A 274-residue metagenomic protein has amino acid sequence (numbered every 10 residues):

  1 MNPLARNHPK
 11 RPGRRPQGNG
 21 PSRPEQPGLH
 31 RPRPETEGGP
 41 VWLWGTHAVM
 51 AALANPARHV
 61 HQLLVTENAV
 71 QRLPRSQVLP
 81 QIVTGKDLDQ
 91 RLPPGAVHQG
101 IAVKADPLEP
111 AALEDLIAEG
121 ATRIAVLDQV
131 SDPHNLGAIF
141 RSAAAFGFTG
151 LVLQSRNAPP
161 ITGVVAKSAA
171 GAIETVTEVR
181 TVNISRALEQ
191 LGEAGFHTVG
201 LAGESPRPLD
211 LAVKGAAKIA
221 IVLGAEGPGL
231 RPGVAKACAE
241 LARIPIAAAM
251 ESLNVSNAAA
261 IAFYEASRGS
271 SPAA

Functional and structural regions predicted by a protein language model:
M1-A118: N-terminal positively charged helical leader segments and presequences
G45, D128, N135, S252-N254: Active-site helix-initiating loop/hinge in glycosyltransferases
M50, A145, K167-A172, P232-A274: Structured adenosyl-cofactor binding patch, chiefly the S-adenosyl-L-methionine
E67-A69, G85-L88, R156-A158, N183 (+2 more regions): Short, ordered loop/turn segments at secondary-structure junctions
E119-P206: RNA substrate-binding interface of SAM-dependent RNA methyltransferases
H134-A138, L230, V255: Short glycine/serine/threonine-rich phosphate/pyrophosphate-binding segments that cradle anionic phosphate groups
V199-N254: Active-site/ligand-binding-proximal alpha/beta "capping" segment
